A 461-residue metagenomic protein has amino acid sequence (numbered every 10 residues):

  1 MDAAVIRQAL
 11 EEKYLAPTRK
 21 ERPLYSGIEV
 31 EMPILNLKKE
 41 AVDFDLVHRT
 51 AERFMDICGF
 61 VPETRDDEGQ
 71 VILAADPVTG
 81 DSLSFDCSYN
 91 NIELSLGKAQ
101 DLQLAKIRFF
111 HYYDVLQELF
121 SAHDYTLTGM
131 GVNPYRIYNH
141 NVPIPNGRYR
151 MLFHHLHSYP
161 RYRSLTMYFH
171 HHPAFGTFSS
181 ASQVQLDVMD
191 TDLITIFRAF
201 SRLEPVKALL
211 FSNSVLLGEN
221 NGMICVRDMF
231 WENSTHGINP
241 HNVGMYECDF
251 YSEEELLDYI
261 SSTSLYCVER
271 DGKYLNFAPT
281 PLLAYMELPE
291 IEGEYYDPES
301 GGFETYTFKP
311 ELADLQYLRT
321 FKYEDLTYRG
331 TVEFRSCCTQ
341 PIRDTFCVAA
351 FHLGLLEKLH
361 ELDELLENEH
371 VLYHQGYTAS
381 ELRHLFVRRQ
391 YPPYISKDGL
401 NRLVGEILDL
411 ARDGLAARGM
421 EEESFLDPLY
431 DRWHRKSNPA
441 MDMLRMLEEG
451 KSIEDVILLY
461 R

Functional and structural regions predicted by a protein language model:
M1-E93, G97-K98, F175, T191-R198 (+2 more regions): C-terminal accessory/tail domains of diverse enzymes
S95-K106, Q185-D187: The substrate-binding groove and active-site-proximal loops of carbohydrate-active enzymes, especially glycoside
R108-Y113: Well-ordered, non-membrane alpha-helical segments in soluble/globular domains
L116, F120-Y138: Carboxylate/His-rich catalytic cores and anion/metal-binding grooves
H140-H155, C225-I238: Short, low-order "capping/linker" segments at domain edges
P145-P173: Acidic, His- and aromatic-enriched active-site or binding-groove loops in soluble protein domains that engage sugars
G176-S182: Short, conserved phosphate-binding/catalytic loop or strand-edge motifs used in phosphoryl-/nucleotidyl-transfer
